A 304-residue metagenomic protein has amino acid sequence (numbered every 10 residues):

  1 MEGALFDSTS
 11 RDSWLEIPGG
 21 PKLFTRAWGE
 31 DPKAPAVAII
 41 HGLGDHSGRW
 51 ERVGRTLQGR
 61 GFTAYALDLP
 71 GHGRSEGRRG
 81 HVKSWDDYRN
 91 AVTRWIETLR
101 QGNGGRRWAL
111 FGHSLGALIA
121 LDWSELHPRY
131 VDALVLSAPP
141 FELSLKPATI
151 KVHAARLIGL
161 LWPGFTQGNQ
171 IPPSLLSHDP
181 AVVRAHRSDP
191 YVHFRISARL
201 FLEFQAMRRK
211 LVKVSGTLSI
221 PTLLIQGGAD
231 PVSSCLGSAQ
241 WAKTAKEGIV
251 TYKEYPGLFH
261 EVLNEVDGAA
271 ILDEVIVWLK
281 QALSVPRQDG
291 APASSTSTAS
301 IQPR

Functional and structural regions predicted by a protein language model:
M1-G29: N-terminal cap/lid segment of alpha/beta-hydrolase-fold proteins
A34, G42-D45: Active-site glycine-rich loops that stabilize anionic/oxyanionic intermediates across multiple enzyme folds
G44-S47, G73-N103, I271: Catalytic nucleophile-loop/oxyanion-hole region of alpha/beta-hydrolase and closely related hydrolase-like folds
G54-R78: Conserved alpha/beta-hydrolase
N103-S114: Alpha/beta-hydrolase fold nucleophile elbow
L218, L224-Q226, D230: Short beta-strand/loop motif that positions the catalytic acidic residue of the alpha/beta-hydrolase fold
P231-G237: Conserved alpha/beta-hydrolase "acid-adjacent" motif
I249-R304: Catalytic active-site module of serine/aspartate enzymes centered on a nucleophile-bearing elbow/loop
